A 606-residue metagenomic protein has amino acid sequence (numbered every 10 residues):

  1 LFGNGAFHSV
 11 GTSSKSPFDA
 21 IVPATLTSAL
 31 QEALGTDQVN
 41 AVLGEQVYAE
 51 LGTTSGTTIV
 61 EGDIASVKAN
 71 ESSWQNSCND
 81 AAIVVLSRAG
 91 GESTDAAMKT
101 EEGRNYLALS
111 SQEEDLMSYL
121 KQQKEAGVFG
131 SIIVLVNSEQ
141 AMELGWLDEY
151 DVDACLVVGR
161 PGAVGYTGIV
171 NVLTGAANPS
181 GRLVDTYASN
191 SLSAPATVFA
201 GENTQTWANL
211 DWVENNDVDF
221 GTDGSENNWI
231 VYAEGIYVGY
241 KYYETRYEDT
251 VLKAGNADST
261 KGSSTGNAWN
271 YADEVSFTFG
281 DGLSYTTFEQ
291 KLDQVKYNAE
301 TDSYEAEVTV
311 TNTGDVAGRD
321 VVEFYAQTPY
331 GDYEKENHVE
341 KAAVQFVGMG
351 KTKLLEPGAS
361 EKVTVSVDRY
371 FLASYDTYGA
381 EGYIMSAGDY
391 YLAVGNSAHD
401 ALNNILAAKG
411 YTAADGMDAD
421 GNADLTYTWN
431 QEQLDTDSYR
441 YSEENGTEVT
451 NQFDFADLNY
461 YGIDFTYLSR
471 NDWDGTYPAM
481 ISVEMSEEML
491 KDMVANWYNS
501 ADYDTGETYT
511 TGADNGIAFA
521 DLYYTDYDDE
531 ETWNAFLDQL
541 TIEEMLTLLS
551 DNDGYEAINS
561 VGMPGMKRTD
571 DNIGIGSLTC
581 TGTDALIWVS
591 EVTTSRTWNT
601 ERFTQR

Functional and structural regions predicted by a protein language model:
L1-R606: C-terminal non-catalytic regions of proteins with extracellular/luminal or membrane-system context
